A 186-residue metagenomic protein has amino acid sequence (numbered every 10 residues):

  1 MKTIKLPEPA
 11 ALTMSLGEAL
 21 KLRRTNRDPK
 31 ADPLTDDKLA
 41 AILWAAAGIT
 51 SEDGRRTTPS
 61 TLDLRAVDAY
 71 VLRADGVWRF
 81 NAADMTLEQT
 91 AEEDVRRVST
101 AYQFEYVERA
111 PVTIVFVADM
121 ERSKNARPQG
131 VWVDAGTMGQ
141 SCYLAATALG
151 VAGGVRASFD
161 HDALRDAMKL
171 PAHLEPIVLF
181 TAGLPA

Functional and structural regions predicted by a protein language model:
M1-A110: N-terminal amphipathic, basic helical "cap/leader" segment at the start of enzyme domains
R23, I42, A69, V112-A167: Small-aliphatic-rich amphipathic alpha-helix that forms the alpha element of a beta-alpha
T61, V155-R156, A172: Short, surface-exposed helix-loop/turn micro-motifs enriched in polar/charged residues
L64-A66, V151, I177: Short secondary-structure junction motifs
A74-G76, D119, P185: Solvent-exposed coil/turn segments that connect beta secondary-structure elements in extracytoplasmic/periplasmic
K169-A186: A glycine-rich helix N-cap at a beta->alpha junction
